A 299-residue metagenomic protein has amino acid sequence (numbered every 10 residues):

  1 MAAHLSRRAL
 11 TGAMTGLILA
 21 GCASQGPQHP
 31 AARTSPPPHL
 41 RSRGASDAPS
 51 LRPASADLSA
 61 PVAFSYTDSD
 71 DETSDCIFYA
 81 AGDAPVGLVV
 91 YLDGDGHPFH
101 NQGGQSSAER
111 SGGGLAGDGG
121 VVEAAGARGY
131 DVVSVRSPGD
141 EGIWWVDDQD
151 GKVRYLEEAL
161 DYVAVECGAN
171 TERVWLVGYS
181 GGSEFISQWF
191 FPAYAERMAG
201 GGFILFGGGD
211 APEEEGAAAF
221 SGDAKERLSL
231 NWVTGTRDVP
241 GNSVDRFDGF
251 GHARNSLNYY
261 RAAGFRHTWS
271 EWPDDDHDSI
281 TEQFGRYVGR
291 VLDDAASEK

Functional and structural regions predicted by a protein language model:
M1-L5, G12-A20: N-terminal secretory signal peptides
A2, C22-L88, W189, A193 (+4 more regions): A domain-start/cap signature at the N-terminus of enzymes
P85-G104: Short beta-strand element of the alpha/beta-hydrolase
S111-E123, A159, S187, F191 (+2 more regions): Alpha-helical scaffolding within the catalytic cores of extracellular/periplasmic polymer-degrading hydrolases
G126-G151: Cap/lid segment of the alpha/beta-hydrolase catalytic domain
W145-C167: Alpha/beta-hydrolase active-site loop
V165-E166, E172-A224: Primarily recognizes the serine-hydrolase "nucleophile elbow" in alpha/beta-hydrolase and SGNH/GDSL folds
G201-Q283, Y287-G289: The feature captures the conserved acid-bearing segment of alpha/beta-hydrolase catalytic domains
